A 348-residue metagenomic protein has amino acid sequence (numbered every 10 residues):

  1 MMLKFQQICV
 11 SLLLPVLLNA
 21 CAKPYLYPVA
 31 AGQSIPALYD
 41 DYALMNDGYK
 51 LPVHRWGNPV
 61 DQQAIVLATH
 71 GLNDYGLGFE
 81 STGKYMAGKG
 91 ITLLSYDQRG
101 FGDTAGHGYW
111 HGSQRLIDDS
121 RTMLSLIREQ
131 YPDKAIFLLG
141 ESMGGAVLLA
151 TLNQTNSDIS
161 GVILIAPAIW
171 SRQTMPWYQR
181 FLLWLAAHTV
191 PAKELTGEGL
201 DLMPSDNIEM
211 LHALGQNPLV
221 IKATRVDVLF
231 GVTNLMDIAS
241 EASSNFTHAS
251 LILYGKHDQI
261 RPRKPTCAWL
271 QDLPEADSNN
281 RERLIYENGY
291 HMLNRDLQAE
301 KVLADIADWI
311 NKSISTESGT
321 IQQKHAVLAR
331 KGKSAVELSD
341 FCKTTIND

Functional and structural regions predicted by a protein language model:
V16-M45, Y49-N58, A335-D348: An N-terminal hydrophobic leader/cap segment in hydrolases
Q62-G71: Short beta-strand element of the alpha/beta-hydrolase
N73-G76, G102-A135: Catalytic nucleophile-loop/oxyanion-hole region of alpha/beta-hydrolase and closely related hydrolase-like folds
G83-H107: Conserved alpha/beta-hydrolase
E141-R225: Alpha/beta-hydrolase-fold enzymes
F246, I252-Y254, D258: Short beta-strand/loop motif that positions the catalytic acidic residue of the alpha/beta-hydrolase fold
H248, P262-D272: Short alpha-helix in the alpha/beta-hydrolase fold that links the catalytic acid
N280-D348: Catalytic active-site module of serine/aspartate enzymes centered on a nucleophile-bearing elbow/loop
